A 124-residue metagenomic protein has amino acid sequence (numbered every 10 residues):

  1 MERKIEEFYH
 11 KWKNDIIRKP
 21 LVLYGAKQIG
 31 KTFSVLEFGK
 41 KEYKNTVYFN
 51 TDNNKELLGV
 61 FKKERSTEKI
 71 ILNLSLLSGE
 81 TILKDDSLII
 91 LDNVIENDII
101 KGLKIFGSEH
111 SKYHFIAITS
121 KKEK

Functional and structural regions predicted by a protein language model:
M1-K124: Phosphate-binding site recognition
